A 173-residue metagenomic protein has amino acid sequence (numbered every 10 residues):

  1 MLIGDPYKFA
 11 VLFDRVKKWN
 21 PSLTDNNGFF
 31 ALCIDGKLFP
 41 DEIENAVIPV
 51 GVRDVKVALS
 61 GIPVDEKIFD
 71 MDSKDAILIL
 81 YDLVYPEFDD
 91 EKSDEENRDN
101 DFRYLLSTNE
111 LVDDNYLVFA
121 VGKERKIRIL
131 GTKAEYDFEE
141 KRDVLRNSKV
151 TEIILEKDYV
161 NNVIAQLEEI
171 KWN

Functional and structural regions predicted by a protein language model:
M1-N173: Preference for intrinsically disordered or flexible, low-complexity segments and adjacent hinge/connector residues
